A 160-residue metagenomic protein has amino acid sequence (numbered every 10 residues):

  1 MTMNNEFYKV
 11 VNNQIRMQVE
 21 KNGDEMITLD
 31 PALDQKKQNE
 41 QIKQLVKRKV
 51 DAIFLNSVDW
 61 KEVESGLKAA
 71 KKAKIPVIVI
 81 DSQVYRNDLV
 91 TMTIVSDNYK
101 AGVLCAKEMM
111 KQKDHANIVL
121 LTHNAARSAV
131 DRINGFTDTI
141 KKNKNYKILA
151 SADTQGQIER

Functional and structural regions predicted by a protein language model:
M1-R160: A residue-level marker of the well-folded mature domains of exported/periplasmic proteins
